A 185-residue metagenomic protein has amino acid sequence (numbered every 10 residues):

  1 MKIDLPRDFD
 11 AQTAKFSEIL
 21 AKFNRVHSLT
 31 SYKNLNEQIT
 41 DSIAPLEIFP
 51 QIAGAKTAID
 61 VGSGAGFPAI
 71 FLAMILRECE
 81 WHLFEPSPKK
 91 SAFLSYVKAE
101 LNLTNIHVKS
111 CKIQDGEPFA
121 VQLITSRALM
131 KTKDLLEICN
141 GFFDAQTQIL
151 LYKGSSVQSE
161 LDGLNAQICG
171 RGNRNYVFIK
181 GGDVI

Functional and structural regions predicted by a protein language model:
M1-A55, I59, K89-I106: Class I SAM-dependent transferase core
F9, Q38-D41, A65, Q122 (+1 more regions): Generic hydrophobic secondary-structure packing signal
I43, I70, K133: Conserved active-site region of classical short-chain dehydrogenase/reductase
L46-A53, I75, D115-P118: Glycine-rich helix-loop-beta junction characteristic of Rossmann-like nucleotide cofactor-binding loops
D60-G64: Conserved S-adenosyl-L-methionine
A65-E78: Conserved SAM-binding loop of SAM-dependent methyltransferases across substrates and taxa, primarily the Class I
E78-H82, P86-I185: S-adenosylmethionine
